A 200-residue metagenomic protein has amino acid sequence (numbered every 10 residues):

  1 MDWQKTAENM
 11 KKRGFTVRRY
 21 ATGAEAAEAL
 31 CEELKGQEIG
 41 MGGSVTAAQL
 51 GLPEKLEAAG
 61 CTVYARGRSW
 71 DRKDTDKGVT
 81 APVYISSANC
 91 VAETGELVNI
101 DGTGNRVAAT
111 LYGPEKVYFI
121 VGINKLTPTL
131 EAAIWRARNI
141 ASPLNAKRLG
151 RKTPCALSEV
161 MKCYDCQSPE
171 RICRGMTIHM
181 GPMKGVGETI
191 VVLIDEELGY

Functional and structural regions predicted by a protein language model:
D2-I85: N-terminal active-site beta-alpha-beta segment that forms phosphate/nucleotide-binding and substrate-recognition loops
A81-Y200: Conserved phosphate- and dinucleotide-binding cores of soluble alpha/beta proteins, encompassing both enzyme active
